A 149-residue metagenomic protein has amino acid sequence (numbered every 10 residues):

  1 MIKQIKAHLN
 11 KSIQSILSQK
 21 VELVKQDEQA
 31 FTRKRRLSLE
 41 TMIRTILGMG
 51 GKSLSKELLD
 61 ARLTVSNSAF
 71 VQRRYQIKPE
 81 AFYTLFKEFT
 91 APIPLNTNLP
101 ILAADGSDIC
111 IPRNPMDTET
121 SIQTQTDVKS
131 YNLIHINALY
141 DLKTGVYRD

Functional and structural regions predicted by a protein language model:
M1-D149: Conserved, well-structured functional cores that handle cations and Mg-NTP chemistry
